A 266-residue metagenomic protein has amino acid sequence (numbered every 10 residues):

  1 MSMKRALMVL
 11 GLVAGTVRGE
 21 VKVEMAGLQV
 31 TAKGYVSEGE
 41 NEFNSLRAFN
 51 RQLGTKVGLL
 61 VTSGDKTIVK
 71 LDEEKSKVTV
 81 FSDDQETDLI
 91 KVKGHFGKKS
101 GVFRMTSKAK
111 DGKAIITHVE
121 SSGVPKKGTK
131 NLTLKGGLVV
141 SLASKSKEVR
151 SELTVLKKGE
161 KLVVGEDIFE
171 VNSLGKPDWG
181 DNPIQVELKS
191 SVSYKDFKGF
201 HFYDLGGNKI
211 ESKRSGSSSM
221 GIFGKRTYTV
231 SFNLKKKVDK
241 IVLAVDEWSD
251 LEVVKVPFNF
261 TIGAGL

Functional and structural regions predicted by a protein language model:
M1-L7: Bacterial N-terminal signal peptides that target proteins for export
L7-G19: Hydrophobic h-region of N-terminal signal peptides that target proteins for export in Gram-negative bacteria
G19-L266: Alpha-helical, hydrophobic structural elements that either
